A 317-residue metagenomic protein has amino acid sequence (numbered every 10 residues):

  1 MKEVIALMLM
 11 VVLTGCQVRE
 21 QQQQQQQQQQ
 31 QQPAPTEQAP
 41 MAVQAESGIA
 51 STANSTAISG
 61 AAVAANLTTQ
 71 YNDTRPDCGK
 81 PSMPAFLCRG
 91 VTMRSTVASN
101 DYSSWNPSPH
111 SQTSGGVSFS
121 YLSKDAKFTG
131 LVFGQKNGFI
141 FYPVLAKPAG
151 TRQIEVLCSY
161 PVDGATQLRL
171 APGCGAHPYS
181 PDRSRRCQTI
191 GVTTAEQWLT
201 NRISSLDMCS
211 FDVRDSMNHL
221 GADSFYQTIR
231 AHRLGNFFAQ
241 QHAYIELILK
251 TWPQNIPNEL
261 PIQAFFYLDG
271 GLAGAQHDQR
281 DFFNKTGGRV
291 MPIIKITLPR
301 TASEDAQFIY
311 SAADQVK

Functional and structural regions predicted by a protein language model:
K2-L7: Sec-dependent signal peptide recognition, specifically the positively charged N-region followed immediately by
M10-V11: Short, linear, compositionally biased motifs with a strong N-terminal bias
T14-G15: C-terminal motif of bacterial Sec signal peptides marking the signal peptidase cleavage site
Q21-N54: Post-signal peptide N-terminal segment of mature Sec-exported envelope proteins
V43-V117, S123-K317: Active-site-proximal loop/hinge segments that shape catalytic or ion-binding/gating pockets
